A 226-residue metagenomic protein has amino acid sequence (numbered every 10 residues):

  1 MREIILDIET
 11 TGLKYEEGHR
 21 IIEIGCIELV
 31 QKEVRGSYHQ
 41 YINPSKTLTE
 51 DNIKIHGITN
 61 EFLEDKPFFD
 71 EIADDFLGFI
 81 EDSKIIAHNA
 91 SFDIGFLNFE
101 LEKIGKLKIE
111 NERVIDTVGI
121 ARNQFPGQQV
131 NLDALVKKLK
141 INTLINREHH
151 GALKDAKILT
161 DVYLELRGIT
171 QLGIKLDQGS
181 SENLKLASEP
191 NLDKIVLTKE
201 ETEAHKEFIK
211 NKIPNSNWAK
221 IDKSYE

Functional and structural regions predicted by a protein language model:
M1-E112, R122, A134-K138, N142-H149: Conserved non-catalytic scaffold segment of RNase H-like nuclease domains
A73, Q129-L132, T202-H205: Alpha-helix initiation and N-capping motif
D74, G95, I115-V118, A156-T160: Non-catalytic, well-ordered alpha-helical scaffold segments
K84-A87, F96, A134-N191, I195-L197: Acidic, Mg2+-coordinating catalytic module of metal-dependent nucleases/exonucleases that use a two-metal-ion mechanism
V114-N131: Short alpha-helix plus adjacent loop in nuclease-associated cores
N183-E226: Acidic, Ser/Thr-rich low-complexity intrinsically disordered segments
